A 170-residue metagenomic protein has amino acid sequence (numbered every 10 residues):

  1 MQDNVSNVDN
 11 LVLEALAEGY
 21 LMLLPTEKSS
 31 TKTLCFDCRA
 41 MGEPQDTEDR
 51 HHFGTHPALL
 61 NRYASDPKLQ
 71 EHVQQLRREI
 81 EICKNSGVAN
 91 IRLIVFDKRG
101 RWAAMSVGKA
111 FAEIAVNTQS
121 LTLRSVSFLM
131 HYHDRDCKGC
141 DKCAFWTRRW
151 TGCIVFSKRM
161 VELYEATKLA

Functional and structural regions predicted by a protein language model:
M1, L169-A170: Short intrinsically disordered terminal tails
Q2-G54: Glycine-rich, flexible N-terminal cofactor/catalytic loop recognition
D9-T31, A64, V88, L129-R148: Non-transmembrane, aqueous-exposed alpha-helical and coiled segments at domain scale
D37, R92-I94, S125-H131: A structural signal for short, well-ordered beta-strand segments and their strand-loop junctions that often border
D46-I91: Helix-loop module immediately N-terminal to the HCX5R catalytic loop in PTP-like cysteine phosphatase domains
R78-C83, R101, R124-S125: Recognition helices and adjacent regulatory flanks at domain boundaries
K84, V88-I114: Catalytic cysteine-centered active loop of the rhodanese-like fold, especially the PTP/DSP P-loop
N117-K168: Cysteine-dependent PTP/DSP-like catalytic domain, specifically the C-terminal lobe
